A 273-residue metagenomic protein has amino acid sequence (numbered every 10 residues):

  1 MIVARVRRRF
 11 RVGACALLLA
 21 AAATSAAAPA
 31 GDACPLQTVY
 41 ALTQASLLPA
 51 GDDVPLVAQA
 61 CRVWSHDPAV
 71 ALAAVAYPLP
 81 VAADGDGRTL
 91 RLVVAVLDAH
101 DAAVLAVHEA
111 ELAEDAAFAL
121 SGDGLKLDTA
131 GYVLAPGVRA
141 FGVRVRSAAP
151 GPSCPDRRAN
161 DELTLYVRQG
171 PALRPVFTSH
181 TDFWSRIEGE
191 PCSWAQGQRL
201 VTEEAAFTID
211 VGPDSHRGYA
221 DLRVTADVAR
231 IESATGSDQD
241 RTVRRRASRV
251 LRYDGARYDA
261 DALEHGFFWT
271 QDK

Functional and structural regions predicted by a protein language model:
I2-C15: Bacterial N-terminal signal peptides that target proteins for export
L18-A27: Hydrophobic h-region of N-terminal signal peptides that target proteins for export in Gram-negative bacteria
A26-G51, P155-K273: Acidic, small-residue rich beta-repeat scaffolds with periodic aromatic anchors
A28-T89: Solvent-exposed N-terminal domain segments of exported/luminal and surface proteins
V57-P68, G122-G137, F207-R217: Structural signature of eukaryotic scaffold interfaces centered on beta-propeller domains
A69-A82, V138-G151, G218-D227: Short beta-strand elements that form the blades of beta-propeller/WD-repeat-like and other beta-sheet-rich scaffold
A73-G137: Short N-terminal edge-element motif at the start of the domain
F118-P155, N160-R168: Surface-exposed beta-loop interaction hotspot
